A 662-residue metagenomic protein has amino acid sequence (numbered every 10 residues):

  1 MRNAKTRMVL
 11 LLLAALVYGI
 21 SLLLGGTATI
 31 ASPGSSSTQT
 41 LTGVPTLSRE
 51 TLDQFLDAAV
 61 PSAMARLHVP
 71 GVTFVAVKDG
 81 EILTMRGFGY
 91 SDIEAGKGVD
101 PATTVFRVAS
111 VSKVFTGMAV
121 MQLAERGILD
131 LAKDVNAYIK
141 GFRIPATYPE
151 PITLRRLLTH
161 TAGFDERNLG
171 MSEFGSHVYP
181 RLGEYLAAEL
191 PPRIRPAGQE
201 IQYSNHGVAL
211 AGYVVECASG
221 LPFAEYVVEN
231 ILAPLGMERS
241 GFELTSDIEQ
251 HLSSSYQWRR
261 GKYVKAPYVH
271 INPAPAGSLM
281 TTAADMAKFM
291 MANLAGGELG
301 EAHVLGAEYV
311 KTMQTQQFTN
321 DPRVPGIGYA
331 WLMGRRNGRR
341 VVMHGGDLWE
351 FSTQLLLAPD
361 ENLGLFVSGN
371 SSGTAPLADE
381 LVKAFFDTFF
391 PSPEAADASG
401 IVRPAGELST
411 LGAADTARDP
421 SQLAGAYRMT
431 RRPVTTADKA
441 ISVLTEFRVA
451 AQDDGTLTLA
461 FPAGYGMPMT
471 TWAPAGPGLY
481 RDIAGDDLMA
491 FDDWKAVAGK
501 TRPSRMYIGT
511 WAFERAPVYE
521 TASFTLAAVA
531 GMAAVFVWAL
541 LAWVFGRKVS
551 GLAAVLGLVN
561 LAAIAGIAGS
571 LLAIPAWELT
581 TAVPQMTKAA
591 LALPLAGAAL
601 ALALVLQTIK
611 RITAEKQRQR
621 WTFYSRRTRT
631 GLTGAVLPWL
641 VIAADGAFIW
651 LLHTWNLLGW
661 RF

Functional and structural regions predicted by a protein language model:
K5-T29: Hydrophobic secretory-pathway targeting helix
G25-A31, E380-F662: Peripheral terminal and inter-domain segments
P45-F106, I128-D130, A137, G183-P192 (+2 more regions): Short, conserved catalytic-motif segment at the N-terminal edge
Q54-V60, F74, G80, F106-V135 (+3 more regions): Active-site SXXK
R86-D92, A146-P359, F385: Short, surface-exposed loop or secondary-structure junction motifs that flank catalytic or metal-binding residues
Y90-I93, W349, S372-T374, Y465-G466: A short acidic/small-residue loop/turn micro-motif
L131-P145, L235: Short, glycine/proline-biased beta-turn/loop segments that scaffold the active-site neighborhood
M343-H344, T353-S371, S504-I508: Short, well-ordered beta-strand elements
